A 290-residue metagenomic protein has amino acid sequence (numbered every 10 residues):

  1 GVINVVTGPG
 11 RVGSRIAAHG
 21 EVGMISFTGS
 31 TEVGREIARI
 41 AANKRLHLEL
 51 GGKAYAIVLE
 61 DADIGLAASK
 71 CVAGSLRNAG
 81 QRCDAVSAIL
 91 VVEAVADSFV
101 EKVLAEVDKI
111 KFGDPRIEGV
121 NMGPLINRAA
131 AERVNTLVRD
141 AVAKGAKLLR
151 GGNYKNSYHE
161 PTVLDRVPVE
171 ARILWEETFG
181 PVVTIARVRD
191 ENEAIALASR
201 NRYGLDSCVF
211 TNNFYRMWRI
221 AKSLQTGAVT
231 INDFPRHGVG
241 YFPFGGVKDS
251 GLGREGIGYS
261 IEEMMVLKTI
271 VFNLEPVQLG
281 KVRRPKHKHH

Functional and structural regions predicted by a protein language model:
G1-G13: PLP-dependent aminotransferase-like
G10-V12, T31-V33, D97, Y215-R216: Short alpha-helical
G13-S14, A68, N192-I195: Short hydrophobic/charged patches on amphipathic alpha-helices used for structural packing and interfaces
A17-A18, E36-I40, E101-K102, A221-K222 (+1 more regions): Short amphipathic alpha-helical segments
V22, I57, K111, V138 (+2 more regions): Conserved C-terminal structural/oligomerization subdomain of aldehyde/semialdehyde dehydrogenase
G23-T28: Periplasmic-binding protein-like
S30-P168, L197, I231, P276-G280 (+1 more regions): ALDH superfamily catalytic-core signature
